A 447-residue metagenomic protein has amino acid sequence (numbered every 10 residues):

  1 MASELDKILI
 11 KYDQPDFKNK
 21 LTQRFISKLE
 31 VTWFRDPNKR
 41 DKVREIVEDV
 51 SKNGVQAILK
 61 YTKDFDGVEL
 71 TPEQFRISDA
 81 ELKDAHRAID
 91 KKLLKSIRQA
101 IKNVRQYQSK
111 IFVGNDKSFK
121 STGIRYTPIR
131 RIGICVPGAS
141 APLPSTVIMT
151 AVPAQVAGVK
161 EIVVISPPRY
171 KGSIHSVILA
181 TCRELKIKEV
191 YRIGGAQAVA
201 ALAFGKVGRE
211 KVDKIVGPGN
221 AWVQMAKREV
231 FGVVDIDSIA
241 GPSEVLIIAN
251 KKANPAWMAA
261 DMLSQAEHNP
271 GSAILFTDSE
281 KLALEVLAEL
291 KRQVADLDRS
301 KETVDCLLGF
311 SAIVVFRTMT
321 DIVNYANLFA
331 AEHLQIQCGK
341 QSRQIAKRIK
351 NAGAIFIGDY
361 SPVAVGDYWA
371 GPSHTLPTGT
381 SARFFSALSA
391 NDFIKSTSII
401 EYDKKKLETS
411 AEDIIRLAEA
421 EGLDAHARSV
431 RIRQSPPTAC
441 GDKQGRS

Functional and structural regions predicted by a protein language model:
A2-R130: N-terminal Rossmann-like NAD(P)+-binding subdomain of aldehyde/semialdehyde dehydrogenases
E4-F17, E189-G194, I313-T318: Short acidic-hydrophobic, aromatic-tinged amphipathic segments that line or gate anion-handling sites
N115-A180: Conserved small-residue-rich beta-alpha loop and adjacent elements that most often cradle the phosphate/pyrophosphate
K160-Y170, I274-E280, V286, G358: Short internal beta-strands
K186-S264, H268-S272: Conserved NAD(P)+-binding/catalytic subdomain of aldehyde/semialdehyde dehydrogenases
S238-G309, I313: A conserved active-site cap/scaffold subdomain adjacent to cofactor or substrate pockets
N327-P436, K443, S447: C-terminal core of ALDH-fold dehydrogenases
